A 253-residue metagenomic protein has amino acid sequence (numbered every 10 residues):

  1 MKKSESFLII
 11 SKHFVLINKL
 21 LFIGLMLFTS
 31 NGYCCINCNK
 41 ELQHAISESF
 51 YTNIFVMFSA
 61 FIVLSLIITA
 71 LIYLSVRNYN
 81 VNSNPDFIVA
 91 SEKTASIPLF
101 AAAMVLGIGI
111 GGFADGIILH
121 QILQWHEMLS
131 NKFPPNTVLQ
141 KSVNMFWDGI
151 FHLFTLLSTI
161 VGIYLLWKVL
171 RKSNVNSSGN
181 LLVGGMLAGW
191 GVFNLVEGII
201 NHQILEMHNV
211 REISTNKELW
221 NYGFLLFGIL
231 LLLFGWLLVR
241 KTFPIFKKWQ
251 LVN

Functional and structural regions predicted by a protein language model:
K2-C34: N-terminal secretory/membrane targeting signals
E5-L8, Y79-L99, N174-N176, F243-N253: Membrane-interfacial, low-structure loops and terminal tails that flank and connect transmembrane helices in multi-pass
L27-N31, I110-I122, W190-H202: C-terminal TM-helix exit segments that contain a strictly Trp-centered aromatic cap at the helix terminus
I36-S49, I117-L129, G198-L219: Interfacial helix-loop-helix junctions of multi-pass membrane proteins
Y51-V63, K141-V161, N216-F234: Membrane-interface loop-to-helix entry segments
V63-N80, H152-S173, I229-K247: Transmembrane alpha-helical segments in integral membrane proteins
A101, L106-G107, G179-N209: Hydrophobic alpha-helical transmembrane segments of integral membrane proteins
Q121-V143: Membrane-interface interhelical connector segments
